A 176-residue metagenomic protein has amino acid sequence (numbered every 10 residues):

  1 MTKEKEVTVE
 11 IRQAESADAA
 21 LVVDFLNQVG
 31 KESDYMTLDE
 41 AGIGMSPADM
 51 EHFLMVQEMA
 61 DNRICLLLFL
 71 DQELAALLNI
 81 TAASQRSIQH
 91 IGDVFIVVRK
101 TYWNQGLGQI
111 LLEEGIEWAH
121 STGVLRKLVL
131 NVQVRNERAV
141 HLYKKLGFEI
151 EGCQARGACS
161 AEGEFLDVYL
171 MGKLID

Functional and structural regions predicted by a protein language model:
M1-K5, E164-D176: Terminal substrate-recognition subdomain of acyl/acetyltransferases
E10-D24: A short beta-loop-alpha structural element at the N-terminal edge of CoA-dependent acyl/N-acetyltransferase catalytic
A14, V98, V132: Hydrophobic adenine-recognition pocket in adenosine-nucleotide-binding enzymes
G30, G42-T101, L112-E113, L174-D176: Acetyl-CoA-dependent GNAT
V98, N104-W118, H141-K145: Conserved acetyl-CoA-binding loop-helix of GNAT-fold acetyltransferases
L112, A119-N131: Conserved GNAT acetyl-CoA-binding A-motif
V129-V132, K144-E164: Conserved catalytic-core motifs of GNAT/GCN5-like acyltransferases
